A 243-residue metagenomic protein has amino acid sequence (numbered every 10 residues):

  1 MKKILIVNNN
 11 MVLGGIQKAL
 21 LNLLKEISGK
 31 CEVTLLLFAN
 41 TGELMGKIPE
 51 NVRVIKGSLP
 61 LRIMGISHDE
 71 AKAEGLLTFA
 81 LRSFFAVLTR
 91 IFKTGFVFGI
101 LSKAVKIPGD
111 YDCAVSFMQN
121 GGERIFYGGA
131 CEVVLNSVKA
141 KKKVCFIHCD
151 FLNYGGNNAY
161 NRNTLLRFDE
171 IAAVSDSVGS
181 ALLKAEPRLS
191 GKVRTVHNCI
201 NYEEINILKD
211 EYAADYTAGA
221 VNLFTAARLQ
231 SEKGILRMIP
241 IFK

Functional and structural regions predicted by a protein language model:
L5, A214-K233, I239-F242: Conserved donor-binding/catalytic core segment of Leloir-type glycosyltransferases
I6-L13, E26-G95: N-terminal strand-loop element at the rim of the active site of nucleotide-sugar-dependent glycosyltransferases
V7-L21, T41-G42, G122-R124, K233: A short, glycine/small-residue-rich beta-strand->loop->alpha-helix junction that serves as a flexible
L20-L23, I27, L223, M238-I241: A structural motif in glycosyltransferase catalytic domains
L35, V115, L166-D176: A short beta-strand/loop micro-motif in the catalytic core of glycosyltransferases that engages the nucleotide-sugar
L81-R82, A86-T94, K103-F126, V144: Short N-terminal targeting/anchoring amphipathic segment
F126, A130-C131, V144, H148-N163: Nucleotide-sugar donor phosphate/pyrophosphate-binding loop at the beta->alpha transition of glycosyltransferases
S177, C199: Carbohydrate-associated surface elements
